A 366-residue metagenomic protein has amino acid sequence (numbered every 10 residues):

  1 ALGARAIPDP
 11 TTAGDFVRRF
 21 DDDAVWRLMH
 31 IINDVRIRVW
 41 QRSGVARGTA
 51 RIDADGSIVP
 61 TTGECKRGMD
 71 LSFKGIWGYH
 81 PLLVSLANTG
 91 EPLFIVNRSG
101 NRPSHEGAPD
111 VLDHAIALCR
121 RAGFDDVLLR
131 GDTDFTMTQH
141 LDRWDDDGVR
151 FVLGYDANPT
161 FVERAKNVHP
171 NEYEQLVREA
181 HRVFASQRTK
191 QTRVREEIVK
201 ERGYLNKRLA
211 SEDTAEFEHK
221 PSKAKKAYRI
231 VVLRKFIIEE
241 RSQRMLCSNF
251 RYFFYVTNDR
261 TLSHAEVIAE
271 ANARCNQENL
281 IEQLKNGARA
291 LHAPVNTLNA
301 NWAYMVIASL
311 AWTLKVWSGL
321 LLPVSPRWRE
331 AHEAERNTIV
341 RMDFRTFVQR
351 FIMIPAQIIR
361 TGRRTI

Functional and structural regions predicted by a protein language model:
A1, I7-D9, A13, G48-I58 (+7 more regions): Short, conserved catalytic/metal-binding motifs centered on acidic residues
A1, R143, E174-L176, L246-Y252 (+4 more regions): Short acidic (Asp/Glu) and glycine-rich catalytic loops that position anionic groups and cofactors
P10-L83: Active-site-proximal, Lys/Arg-enriched surface segment that forms a nucleic-acid-binding/basic interface patch
L71-A122: Electropositive, glycine- and tryptophan-enriched low-complexity nucleic-acid-binding patches
S104-T160: Domain-level cores of phosphate- or acyl-group-handling catalytic modules
R150-L280, N286: An anionic, glycine-rich sequence signature occurring as long contiguous blocks
H264-L298, A303-I307, A311-S318: Short amphipathic alpha-helical "interface-anchor" segments enriched in bulky aromatics
L314-I366: A short, flexible helix-boundary coil/loop motif
